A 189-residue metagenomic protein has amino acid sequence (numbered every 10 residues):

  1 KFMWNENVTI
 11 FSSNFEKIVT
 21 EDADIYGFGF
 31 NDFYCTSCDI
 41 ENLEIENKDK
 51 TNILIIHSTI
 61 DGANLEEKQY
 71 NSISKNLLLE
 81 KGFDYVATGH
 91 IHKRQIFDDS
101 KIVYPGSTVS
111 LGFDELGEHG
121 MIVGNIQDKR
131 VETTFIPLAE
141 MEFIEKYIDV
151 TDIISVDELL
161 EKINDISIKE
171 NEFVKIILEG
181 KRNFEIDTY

Functional and structural regions predicted by a protein language model:
K1-V103, S107-N125: His/Asp/Glu-rich metal-coordinating catalytic cores of metallo-dependent phosphodiesterases/hydrolases acting on
F15-A23, P105-I177: Binuclear metal-dependent phosphoesterase catalytic core
G89, I177-E179: Conserved residues at the C-terminal ends of beta-strands
E179-R182, I186-Y189: C-terminal regulatory/interaction regions
